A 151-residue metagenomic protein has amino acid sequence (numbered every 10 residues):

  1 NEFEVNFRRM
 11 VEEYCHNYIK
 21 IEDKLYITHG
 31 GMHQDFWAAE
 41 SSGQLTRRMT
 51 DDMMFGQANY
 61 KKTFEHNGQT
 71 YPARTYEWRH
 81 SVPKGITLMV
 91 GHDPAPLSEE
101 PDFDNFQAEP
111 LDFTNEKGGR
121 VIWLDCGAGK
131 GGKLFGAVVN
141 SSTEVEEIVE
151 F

Functional and structural regions predicted by a protein language model:
N1-W123, G127-G132: Acidic, His/Gly-enriched loop-helix segments that form or flank divalent-metal centers in metallo-dependent hydrolases
I21-D23, G136-V145: Short acidic-glycine loop/turn motifs at beta-strand connectors
V149-F151: Short, solvent-exposed aromatic-acidic interface loops
